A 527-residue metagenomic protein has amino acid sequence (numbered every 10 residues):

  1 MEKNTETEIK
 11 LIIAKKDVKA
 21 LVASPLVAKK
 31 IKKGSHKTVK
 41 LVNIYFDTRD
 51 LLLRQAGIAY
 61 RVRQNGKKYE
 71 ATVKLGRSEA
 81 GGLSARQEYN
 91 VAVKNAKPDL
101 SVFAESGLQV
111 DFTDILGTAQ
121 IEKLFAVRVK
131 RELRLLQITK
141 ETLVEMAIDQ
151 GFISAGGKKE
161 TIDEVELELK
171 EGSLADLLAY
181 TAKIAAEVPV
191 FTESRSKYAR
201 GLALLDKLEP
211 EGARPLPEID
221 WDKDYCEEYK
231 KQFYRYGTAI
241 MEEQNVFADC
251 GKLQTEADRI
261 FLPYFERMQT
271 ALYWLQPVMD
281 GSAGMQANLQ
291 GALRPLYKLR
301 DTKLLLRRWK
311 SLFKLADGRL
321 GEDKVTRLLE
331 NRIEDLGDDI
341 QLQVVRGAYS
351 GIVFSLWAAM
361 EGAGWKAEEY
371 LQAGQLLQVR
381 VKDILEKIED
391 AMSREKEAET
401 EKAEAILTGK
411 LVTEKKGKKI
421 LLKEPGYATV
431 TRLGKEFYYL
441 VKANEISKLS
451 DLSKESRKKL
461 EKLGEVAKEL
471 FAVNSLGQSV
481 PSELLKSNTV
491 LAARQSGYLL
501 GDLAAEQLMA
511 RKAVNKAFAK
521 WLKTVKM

Functional and structural regions predicted by a protein language model:
M1-M527: Function-determining surface determinants
